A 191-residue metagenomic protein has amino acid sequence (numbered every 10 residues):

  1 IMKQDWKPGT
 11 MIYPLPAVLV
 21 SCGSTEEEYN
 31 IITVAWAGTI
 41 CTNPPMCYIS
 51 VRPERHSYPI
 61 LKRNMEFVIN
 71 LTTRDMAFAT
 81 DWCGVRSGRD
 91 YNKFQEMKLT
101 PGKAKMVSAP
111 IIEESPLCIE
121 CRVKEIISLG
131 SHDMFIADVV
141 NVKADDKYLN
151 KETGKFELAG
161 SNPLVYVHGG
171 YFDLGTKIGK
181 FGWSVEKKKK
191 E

Functional and structural regions predicted by a protein language model:
I1-E191: Basic, polyanion-binding surface patches
